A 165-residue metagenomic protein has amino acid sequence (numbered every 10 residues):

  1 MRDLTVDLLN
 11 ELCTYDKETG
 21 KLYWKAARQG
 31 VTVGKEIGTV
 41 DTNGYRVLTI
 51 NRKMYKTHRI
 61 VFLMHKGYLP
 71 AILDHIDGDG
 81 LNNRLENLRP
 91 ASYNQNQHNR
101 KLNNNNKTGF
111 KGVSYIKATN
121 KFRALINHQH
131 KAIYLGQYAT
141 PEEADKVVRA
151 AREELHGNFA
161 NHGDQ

Functional and structural regions predicted by a protein language model:
M1-I50: Short helix-coil boundary/hinge micro-motifs
K17, A27, T49-A132: Short, cationic Gly/His-enriched loop motifs
G30-G34, H65, E143-A144: A short local loop/turn or secondary-structure capping micro-motif enriched for an aromatic residue
N43-I50, M54, E154-N158: Short, solvent-exposed cationic patches
A91-Q97, L155-Q165: Extended, polar beta-sheet/loop recognition surfaces of beta-rich domains that mediate binding to diverse ligands
K131-P141: A short, exposed loop/beta-hairpin motif centered on an aromatic-Gly-Thr core
A139-L155: A short, charged, amphipathic alpha-helix used as a generic interaction element across diverse proteins
